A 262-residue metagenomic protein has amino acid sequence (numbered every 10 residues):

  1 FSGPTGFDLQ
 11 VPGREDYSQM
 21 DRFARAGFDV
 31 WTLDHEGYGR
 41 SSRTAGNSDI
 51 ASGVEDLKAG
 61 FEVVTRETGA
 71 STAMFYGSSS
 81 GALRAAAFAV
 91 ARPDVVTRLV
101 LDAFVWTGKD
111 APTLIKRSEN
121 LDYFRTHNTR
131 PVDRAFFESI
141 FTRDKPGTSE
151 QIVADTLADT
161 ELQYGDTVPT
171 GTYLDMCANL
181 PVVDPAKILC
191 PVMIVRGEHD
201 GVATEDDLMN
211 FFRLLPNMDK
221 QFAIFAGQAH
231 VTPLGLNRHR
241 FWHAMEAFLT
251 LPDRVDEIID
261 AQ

Functional and structural regions predicted by a protein language model:
F1-R22, F28: Short, surface-exposed "cap/lid" segments of acyl-processing enzymes
P4-D8, L33-S48, H230-V231: Glycine-rich "HGGG/HGxG" loop immediately N-terminal to the catalytic nucleophile of the alpha/beta-hydrolase
V54-T72: Conserved acidic catalytic loop of the alpha/beta-hydrolase fold
S71-Y76, S80-G108: Conserved hydrolase catalytic core segment
L114-V195: Alpha/beta-hydrolase
G201-D207: Conserved alpha/beta-hydrolase "acid-adjacent" motif
L215-V231: Catalytic histidine neighborhood in serine/cysteine hydrolases with alpha/beta-hydrolase-type architecture
Q228-R240: Catalytic histidine-centered segment of alpha/beta-hydrolase-like enzymes
